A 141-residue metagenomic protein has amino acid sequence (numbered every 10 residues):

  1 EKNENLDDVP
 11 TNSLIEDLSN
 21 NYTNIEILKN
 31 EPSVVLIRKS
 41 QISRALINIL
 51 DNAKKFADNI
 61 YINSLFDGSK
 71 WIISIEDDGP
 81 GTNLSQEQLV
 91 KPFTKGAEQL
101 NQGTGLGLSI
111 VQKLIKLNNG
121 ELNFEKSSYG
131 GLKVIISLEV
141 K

Functional and structural regions predicted by a protein language model:
E1-E4, V34-I37: Conserved micro-motifs of the catalytic ATP-binding
I25-L36: Conserved catalytic submotifs in the C-terminal HATPase_c
I42-S43: A residue-level detector for a conserved hydrophobic packing site within the catalytic ATP-binding domain
N59-S69: Short beta-strand/loop element within the Bergerat-fold HATPase_c
T82-T94: Short conserved segment of the HATPase_c
G107, V111: Short alpha-helical Gxxx[C/S/T] motif in the catalytic ATP-binding
